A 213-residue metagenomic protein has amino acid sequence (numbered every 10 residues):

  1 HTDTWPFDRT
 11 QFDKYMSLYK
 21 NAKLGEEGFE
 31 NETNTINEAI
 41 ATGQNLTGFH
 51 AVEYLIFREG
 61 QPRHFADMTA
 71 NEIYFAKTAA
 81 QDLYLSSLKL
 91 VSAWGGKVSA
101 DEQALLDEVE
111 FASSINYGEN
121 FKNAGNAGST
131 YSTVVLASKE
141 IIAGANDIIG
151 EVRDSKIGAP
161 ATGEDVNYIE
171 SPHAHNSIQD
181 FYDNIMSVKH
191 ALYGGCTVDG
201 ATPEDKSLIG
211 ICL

Functional and structural regions predicted by a protein language model:
H1-L213: Mature extracytoplasmic or organellar-lumen-exposed domains after removal of signal/transit peptides
